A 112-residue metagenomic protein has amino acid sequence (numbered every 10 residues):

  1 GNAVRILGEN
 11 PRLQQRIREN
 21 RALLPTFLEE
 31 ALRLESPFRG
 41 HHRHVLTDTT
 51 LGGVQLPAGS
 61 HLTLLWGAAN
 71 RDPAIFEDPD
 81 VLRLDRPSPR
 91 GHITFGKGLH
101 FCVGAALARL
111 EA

Functional and structural regions predicted by a protein language model:
G1-E111: Cytochrome P450
